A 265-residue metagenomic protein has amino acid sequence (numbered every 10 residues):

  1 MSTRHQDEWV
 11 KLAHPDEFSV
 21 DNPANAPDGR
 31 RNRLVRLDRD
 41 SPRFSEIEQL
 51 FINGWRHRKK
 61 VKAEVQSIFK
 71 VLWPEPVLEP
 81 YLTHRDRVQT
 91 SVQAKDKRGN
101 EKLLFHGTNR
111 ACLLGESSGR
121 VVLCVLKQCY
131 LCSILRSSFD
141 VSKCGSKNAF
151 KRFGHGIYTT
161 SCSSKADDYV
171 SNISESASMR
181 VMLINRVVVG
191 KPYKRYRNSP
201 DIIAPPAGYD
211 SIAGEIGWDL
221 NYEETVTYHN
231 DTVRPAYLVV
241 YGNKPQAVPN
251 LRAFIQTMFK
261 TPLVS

Functional and structural regions predicted by a protein language model:
M1-Q128, V141, T232-S265: Intrinsically disordered, low-complexity terminal and linker regions
A111-S265: Segments that shape or occlude catalytic/ligand-binding pockets
